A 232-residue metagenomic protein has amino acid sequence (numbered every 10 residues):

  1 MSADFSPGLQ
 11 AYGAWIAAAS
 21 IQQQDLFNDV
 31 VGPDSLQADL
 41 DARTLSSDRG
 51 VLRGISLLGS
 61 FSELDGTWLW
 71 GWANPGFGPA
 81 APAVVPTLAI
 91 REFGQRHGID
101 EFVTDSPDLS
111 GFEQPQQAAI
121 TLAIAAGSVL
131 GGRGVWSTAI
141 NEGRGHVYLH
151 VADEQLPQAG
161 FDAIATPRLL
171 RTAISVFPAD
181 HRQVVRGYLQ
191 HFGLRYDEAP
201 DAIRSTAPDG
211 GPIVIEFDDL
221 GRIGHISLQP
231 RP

Functional and structural regions predicted by a protein language model:
M1-E101: N-terminal leader/presequence regions that precede the main folded/catalytic core
L26-A38, G132-S137, Q190-Y196, D209-P212: Short small/polar-residue motifs
S35-D41, N141-G143, D197-D201, D218-D219: Short, ordered beta-strand-loop transition motifs
A42, T67, H146, P200-R204 (+1 more regions): A generic structural signal for beta-strand entry/edge sites
S46-V51, A73-G76, A152-E154, T206-G211 (+1 more regions): Secondary-structure transition/turn motif
L52-S60, H150, G211-D218: Short amphipathic beta-strand/extended segments with alternating polar/hydrophobic composition
P79-A179: Surface-exposed beta-loop interaction hotspot
D162-P232: Alpha-helical oligomerization segments
